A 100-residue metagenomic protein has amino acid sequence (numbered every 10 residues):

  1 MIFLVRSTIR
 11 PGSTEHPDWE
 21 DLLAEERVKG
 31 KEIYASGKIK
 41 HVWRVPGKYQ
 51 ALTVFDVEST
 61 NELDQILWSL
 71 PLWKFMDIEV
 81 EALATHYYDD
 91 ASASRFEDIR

Functional and structural regions predicted by a protein language model:
M1-R100: Conserved, structured core segments of small domains
